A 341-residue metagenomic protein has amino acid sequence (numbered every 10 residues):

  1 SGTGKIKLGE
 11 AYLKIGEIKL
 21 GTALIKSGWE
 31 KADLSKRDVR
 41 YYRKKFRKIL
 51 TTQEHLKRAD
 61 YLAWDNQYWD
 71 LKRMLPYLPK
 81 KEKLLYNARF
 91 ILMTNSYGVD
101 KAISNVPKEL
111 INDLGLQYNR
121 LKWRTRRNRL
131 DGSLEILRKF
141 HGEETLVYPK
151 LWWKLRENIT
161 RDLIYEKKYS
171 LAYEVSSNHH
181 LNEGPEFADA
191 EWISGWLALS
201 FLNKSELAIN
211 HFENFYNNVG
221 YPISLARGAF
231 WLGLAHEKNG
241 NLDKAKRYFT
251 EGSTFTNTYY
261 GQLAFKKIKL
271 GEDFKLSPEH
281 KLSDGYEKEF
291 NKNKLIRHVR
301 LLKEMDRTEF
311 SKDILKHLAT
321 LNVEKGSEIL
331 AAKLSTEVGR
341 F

Functional and structural regions predicted by a protein language model:
S1-F341: Cell-wall glycan-active module
